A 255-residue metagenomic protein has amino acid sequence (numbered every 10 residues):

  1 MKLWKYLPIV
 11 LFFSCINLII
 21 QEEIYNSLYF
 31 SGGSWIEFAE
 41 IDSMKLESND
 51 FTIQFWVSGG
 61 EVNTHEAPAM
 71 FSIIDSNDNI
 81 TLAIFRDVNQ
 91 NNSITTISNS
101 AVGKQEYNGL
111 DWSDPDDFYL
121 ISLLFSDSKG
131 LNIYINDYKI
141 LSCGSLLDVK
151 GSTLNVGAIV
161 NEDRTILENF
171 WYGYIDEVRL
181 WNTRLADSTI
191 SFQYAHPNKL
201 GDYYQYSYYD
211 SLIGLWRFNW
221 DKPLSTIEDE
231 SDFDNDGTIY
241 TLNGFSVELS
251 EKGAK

Functional and structural regions predicted by a protein language model:
L3-S14: Sec-dependent N-terminal signal peptides
C15-G33, L46-S48, L141, Y194-K255: Extracytoplasmic low-complexity segments
L18-G32, Q54-T64, A83-L147, L180 (+2 more regions): Extracellular glycan-interaction surfaces
E37-M44, T165-I175, S225-T238: Short, polar loop/linker segments at the starts of domains and inter-domain junctions
E47-S48, D114-P115, K150: Surface-exposed loops/turns
F51-E61, E168-P197, D210-P223: Extracellular, beta-strand-rich glycan-interacting domains
I53-Q54, T64-D78, I135, S191-P197 (+1 more regions): Aromatic-rich beta-strand patches that line glycan-recognition/binding surfaces of extracellular proteins
S142-Y174, Q205-I213: Flexible glycan-contacting loops in extracellular carbohydrate-active proteins
